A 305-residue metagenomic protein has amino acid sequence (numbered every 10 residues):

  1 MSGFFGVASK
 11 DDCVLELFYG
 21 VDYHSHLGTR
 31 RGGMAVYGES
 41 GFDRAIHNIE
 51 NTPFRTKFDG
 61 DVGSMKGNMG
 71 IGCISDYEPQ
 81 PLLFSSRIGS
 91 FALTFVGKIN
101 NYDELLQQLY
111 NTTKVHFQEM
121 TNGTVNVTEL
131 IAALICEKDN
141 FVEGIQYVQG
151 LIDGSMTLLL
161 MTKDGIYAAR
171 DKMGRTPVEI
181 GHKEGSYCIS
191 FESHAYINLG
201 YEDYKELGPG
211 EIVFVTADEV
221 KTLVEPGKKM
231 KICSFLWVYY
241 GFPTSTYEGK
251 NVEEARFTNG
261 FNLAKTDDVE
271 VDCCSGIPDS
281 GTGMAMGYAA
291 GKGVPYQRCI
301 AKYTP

Functional and structural regions predicted by a protein language model:
M1-G208, F214-C273, I277: Conserved short alpha-helical segments that host acidic/polar catalytic motifs at enzyme active sites
K265, M286, A290: Short, well-ordered alpha-helices that flank and scaffold nucleotide-derived cofactor binding pockets
C274, G281, G287: Active-site diphosphate/adenylate-binding microenvironment
G293-P305: Short, glycine/charge-rich flexible loops or terminal/linker lids adjacent to PRPP-binding catalytic cores
